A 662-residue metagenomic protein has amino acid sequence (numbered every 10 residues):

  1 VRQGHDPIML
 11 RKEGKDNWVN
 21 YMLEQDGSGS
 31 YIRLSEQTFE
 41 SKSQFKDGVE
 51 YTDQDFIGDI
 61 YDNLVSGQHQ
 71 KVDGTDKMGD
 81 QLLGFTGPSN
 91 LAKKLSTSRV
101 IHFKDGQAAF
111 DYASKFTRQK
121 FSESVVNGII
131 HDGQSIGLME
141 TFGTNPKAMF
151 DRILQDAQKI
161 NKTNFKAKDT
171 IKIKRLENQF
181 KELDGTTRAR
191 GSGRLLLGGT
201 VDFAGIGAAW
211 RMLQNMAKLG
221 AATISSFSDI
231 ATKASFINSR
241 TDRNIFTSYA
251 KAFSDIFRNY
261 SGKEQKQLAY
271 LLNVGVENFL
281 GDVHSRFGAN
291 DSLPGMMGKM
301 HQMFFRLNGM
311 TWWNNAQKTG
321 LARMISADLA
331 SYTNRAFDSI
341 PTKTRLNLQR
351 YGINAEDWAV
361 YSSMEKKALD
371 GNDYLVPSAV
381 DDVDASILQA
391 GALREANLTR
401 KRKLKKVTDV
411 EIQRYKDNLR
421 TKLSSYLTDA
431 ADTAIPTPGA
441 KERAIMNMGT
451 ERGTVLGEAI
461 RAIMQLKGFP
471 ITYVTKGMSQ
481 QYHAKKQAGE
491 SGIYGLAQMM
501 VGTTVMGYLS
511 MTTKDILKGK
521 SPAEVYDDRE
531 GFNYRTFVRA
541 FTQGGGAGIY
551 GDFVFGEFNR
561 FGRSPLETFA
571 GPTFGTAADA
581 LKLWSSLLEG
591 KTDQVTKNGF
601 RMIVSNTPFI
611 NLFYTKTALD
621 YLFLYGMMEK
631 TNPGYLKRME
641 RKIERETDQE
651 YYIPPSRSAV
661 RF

Functional and structural regions predicted by a protein language model:
V1-A368, D373-Y374, M446-R452, K642 (+1 more regions): Structural preference for well-ordered, secondary-structure-rich domains
R258-F662: Hydrophobic alpha-helical segments
